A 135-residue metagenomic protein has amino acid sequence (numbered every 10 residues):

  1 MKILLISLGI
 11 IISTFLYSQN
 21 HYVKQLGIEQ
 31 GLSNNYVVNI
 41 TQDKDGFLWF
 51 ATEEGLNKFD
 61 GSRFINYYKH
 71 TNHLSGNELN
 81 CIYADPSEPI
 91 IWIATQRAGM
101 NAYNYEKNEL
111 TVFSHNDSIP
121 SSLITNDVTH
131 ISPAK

Functional and structural regions predicted by a protein language model:
M1-K135: Carboxylate-rich, polar loop motifs that coordinate divalent cations or form catalytic acidic clusters
